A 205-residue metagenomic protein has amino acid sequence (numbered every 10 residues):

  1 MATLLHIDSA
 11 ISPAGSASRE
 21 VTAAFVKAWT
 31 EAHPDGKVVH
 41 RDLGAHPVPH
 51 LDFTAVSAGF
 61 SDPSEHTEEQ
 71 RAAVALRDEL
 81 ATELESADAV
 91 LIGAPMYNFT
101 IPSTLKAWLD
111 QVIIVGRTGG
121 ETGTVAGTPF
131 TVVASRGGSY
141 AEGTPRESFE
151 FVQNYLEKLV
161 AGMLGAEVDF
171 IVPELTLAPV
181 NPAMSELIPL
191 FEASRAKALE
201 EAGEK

Functional and structural regions predicted by a protein language model:
M1, D35, G127, G165-E167: A generic structural signal for alpha->beta connector loops
M1-A94, F99-I113, K197-E204: N-terminal beta1-alpha1-beta2 submodule of the flavodoxin-like/Rossmannoid cofactor-binding fold
H6, I92, F130-A134, F170: Structural beta-sheet core signal
L43-V48, G138, T176-A178: Short, internal active-site loops enriched in acidic
L51-D52, G143, N181-P182: Short, well-ordered secondary-structure micro-motifs
F99-I101, S139-E142, P179-V180: Short, well-ordered, mixed-charge alpha-helical segments that flank or form enzyme active sites
G119-G165: Short, glycine-/small-residue-rich phosphate/pyrophosphate-handling segment
R146-E150, N154-K205: Glycine-rich phosphate/pyrophosphate-binding loop and the adjoining helix
